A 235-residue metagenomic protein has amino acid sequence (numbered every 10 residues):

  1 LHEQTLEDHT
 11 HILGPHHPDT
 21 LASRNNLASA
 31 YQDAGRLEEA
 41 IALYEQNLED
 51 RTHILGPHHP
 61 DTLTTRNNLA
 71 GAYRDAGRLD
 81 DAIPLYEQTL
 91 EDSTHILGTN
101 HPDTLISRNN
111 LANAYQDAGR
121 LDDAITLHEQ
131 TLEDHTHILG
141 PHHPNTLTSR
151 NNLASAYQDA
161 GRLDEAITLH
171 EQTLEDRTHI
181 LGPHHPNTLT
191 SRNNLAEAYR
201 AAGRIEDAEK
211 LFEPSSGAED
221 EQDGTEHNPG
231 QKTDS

Functional and structural regions predicted by a protein language model:
L1-S235: Intrinsic-disorder-linked linear interaction elements in eukaryotic regulatory proteins
